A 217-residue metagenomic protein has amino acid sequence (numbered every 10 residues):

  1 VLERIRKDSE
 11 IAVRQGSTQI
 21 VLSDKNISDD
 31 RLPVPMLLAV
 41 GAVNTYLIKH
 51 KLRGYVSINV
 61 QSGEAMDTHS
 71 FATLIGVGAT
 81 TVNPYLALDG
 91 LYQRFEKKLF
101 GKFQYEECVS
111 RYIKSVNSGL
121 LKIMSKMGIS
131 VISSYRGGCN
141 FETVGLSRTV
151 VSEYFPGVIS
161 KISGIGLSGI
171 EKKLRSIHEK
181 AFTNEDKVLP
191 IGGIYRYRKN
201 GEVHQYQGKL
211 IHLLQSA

Functional and structural regions predicted by a protein language model:
V1, I11, G16, S70-F71 (+2 more regions): Flexible, glycine-rich loop/tail regions that form catalytic "lids" or insertion modules at the edges of active sites
L2-I20, A39-H50, L120: Structured alpha-helical segments in the cores of large, soluble enzyme domains
I20, V56-S62, I75, V82-P84 (+1 more regions): Hydrophobic faces of well-ordered beta-strands that scaffold small-molecule active sites in alpha/beta enzyme cores
L22-L38: Glycine-rich, proline-tolerant flexible connector loops at the mouths of alpha/beta enzymes
D24, V43, L74, V131: Conserved, mostly hydrophobic/aromatic
K25-I27, G63, A79, L86-L91: Short, ordered loop/turn segments at secondary-structure junctions
V34-V60, R111-S118, K122: Alpha-helix-loop-beta-strand connector modules within alpha/beta enzyme cores
E64-G78: Catalytic cores of alpha/beta
